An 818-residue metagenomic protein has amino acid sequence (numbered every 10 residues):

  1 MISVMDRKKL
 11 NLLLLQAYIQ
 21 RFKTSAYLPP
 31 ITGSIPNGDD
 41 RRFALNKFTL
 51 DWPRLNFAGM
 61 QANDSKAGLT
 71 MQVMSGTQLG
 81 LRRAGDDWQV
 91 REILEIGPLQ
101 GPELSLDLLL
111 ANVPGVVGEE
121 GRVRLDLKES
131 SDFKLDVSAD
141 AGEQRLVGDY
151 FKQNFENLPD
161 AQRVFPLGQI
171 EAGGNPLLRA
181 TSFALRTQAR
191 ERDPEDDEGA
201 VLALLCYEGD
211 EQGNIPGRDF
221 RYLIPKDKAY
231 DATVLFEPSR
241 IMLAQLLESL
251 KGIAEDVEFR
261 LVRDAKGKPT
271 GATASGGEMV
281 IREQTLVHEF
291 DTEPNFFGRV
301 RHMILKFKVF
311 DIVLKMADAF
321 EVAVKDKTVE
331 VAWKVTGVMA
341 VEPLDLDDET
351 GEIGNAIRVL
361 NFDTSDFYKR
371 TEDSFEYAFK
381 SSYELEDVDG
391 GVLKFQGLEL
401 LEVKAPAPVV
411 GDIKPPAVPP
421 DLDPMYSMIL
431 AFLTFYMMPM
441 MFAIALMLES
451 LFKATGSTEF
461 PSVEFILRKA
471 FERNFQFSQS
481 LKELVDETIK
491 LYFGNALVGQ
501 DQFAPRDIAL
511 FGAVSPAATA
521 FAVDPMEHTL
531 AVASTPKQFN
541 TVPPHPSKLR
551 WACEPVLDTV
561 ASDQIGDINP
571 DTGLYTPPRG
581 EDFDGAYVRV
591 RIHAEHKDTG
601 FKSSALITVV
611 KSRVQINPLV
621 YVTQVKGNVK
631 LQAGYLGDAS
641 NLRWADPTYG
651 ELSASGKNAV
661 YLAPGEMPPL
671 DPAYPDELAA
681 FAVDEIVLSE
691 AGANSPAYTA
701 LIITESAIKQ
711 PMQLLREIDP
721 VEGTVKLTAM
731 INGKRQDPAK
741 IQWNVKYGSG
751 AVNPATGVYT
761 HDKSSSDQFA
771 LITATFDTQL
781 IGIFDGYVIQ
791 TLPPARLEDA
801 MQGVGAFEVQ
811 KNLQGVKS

Functional and structural regions predicted by a protein language model:
M1-Q153, A161-E449, K453, E483-T519: Hydrophobic membrane/lipid-contacting segments
F452-E472: C-terminal domain/tail detector
P516-A561, S604-T648, I702, I708-I741 (+1 more regions): Solvent-exposed, low-complexity, repeat-rich "mucin-like" stalks and linkers
H528, K548-P578, A645-D671, N744-D762: Low-complexity "stalk/linker" and mucin-like segments enriched in Ser/Thr/Pro/Ala/Gly
I565, S604, Y649, V683 (+4 more regions): Surface-exposed or flexible loop/turn and strand-edge residues in extracellular/cell-surface modules
E581-G600, A605-I607, M667-A693, L701 (+1 more regions): A short beta-strand micro-motif common to beta-rich folds, especially ectodomain repeats
A659, G723-M730, Q736-S818: Intrinsically disordered terminal tails
